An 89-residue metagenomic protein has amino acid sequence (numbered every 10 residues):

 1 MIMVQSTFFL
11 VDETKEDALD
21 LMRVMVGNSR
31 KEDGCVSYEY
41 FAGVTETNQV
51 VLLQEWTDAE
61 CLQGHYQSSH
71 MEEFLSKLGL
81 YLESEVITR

Functional and structural regions predicted by a protein language model:
M1-I2, R89: Absolute protein N-terminus
I2-F8, E39-Y66: Short, well-ordered beta-strand segments in beta-rich or mixed alpha/beta enzyme and ligand-binding folds
F9-E16: Short, surface-exposed ligand-recognition loops at beta-strand->loop->(often short) alpha-helix junctions that present
D17-L21: Short amphipathic alpha-helical coupling segments at ligand-binding clamshell hinges and other catalytic/signaling
V24, N28-V36, E55-T88: An amphipathic, aromatic/His-enriched active-site/gating alpha helix that lines ligand/cofactor pockets
A42, T88-R89: Well-ordered beta-strand positions
